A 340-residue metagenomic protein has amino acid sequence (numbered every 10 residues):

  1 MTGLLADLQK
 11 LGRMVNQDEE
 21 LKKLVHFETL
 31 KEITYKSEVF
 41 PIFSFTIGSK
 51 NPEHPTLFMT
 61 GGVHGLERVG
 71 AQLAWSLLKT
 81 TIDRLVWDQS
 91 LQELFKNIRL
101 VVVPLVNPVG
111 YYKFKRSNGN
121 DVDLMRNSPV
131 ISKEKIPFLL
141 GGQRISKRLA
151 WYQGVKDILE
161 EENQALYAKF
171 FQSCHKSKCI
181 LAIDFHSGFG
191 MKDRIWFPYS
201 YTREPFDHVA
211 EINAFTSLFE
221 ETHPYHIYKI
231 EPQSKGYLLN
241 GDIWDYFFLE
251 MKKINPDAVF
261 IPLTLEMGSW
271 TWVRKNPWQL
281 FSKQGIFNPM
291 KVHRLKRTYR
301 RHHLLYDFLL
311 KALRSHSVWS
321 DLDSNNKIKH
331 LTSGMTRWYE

Functional and structural regions predicted by a protein language model:
T2-L21, F138-E340: C-terminal accessory segments enriched in acidic
K22-V39: N-terminal cap/lid segment of alpha/beta-hydrolase-fold proteins
I42-E53: Short beta-strand-to-loop junctions in surface cap/lid or active-site-entrance loops
E53-H54, V69-S117: Short helix-loop-beta-strand segments that form the rim/entrance of peptidase-like active sites
T56-M59: Conserved beta-strand elements of the Class I
G62, V102, L124, L166 (+1 more regions): Divalent metal-coordination and catalytic microenvironments
H64, V106-P108, G188, G268: Catalytic metal-binding/acid-base residues of hydrolase active sites
P104-S146: Surface-exposed loop and adjacent secondary-structure segments within mature catalytic domains
